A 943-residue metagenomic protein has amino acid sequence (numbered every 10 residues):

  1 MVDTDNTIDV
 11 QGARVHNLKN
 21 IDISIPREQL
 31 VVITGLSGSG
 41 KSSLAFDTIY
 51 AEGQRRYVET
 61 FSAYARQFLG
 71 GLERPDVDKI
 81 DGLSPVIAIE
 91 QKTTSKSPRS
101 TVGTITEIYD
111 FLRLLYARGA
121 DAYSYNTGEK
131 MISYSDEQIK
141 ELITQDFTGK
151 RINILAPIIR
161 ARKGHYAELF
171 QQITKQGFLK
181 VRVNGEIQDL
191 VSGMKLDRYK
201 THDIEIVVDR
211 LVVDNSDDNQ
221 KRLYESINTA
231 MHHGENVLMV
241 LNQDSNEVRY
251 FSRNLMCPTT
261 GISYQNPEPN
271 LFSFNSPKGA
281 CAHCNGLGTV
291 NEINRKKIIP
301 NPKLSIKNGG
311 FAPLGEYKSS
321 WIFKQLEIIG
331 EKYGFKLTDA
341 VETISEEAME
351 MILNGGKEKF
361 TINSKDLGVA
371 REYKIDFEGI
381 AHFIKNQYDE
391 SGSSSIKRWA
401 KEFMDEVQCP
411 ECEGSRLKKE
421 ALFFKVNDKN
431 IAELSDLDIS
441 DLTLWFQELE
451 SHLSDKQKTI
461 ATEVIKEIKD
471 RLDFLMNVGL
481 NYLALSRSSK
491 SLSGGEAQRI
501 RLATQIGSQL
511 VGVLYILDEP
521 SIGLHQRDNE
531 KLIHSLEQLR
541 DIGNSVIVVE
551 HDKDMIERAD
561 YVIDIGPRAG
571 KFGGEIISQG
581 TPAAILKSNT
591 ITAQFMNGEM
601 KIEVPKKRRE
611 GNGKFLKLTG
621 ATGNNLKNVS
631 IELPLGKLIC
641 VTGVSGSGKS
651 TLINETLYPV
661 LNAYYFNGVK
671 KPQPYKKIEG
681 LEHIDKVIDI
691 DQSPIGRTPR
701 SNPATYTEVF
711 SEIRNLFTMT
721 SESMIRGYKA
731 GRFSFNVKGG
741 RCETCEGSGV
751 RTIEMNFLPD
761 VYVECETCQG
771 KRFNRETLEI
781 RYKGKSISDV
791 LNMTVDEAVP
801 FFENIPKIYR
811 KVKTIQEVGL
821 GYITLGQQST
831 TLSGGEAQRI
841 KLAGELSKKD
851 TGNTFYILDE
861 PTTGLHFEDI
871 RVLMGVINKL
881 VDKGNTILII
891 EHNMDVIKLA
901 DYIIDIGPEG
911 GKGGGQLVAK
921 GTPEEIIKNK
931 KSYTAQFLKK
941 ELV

Functional and structural regions predicted by a protein language model:
M1-V943: Conserved phosphate-binding elements of NTP-dependent enzyme cores
